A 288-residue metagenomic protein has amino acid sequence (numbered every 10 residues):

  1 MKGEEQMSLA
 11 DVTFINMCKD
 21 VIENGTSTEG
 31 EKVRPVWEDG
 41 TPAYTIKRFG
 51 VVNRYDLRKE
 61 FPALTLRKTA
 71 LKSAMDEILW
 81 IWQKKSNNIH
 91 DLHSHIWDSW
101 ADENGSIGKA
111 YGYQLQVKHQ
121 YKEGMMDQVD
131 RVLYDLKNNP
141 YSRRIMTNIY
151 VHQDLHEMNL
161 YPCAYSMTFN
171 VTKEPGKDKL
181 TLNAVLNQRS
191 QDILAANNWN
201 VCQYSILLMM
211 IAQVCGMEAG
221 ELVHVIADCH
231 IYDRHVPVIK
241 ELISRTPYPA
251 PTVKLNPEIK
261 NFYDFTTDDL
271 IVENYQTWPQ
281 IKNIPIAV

Functional and structural regions predicted by a protein language model:
K2-V288: Terminal, non-catalytic protein-protein interaction segments that mediate quaternary/complex assembly
